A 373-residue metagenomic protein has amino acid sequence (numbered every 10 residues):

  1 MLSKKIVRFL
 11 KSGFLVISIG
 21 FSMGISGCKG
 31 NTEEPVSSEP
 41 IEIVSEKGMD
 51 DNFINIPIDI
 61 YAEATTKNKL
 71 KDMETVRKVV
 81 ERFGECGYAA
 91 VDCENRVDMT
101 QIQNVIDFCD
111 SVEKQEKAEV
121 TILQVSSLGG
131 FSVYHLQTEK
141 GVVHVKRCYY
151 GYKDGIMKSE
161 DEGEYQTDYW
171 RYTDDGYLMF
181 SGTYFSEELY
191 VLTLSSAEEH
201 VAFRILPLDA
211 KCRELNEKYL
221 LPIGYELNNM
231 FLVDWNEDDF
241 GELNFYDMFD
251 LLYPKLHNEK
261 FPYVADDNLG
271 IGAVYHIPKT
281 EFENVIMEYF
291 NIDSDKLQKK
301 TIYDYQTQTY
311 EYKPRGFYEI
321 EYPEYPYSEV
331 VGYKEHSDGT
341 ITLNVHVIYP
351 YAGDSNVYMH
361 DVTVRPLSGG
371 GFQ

Functional and structural regions predicted by a protein language model:
L2-F14: Bacterial N-terminal signal peptides that target proteins for export
V16-I19: Short, linear, compositionally biased motifs with a strong N-terminal bias
G24-G27: C-terminal motif of bacterial Sec signal peptides marking the signal peptidase cleavage site
K29-N31: Bacterial signal peptide processing site
E34-Q373: Mature, Sec-exported extracytoplasmic domains of Gram-positive
